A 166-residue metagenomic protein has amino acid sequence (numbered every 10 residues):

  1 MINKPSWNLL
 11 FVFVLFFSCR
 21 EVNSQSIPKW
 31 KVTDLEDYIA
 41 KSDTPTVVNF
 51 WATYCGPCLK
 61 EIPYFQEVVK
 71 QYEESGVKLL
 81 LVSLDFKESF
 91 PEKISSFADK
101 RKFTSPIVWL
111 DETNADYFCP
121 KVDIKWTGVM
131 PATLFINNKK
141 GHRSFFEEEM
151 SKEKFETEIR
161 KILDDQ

Functional and structural regions predicted by a protein language model:
M1-W30: Bacterial Sec-dependent N-terminal signal peptides
S26-P45, V69: A short beta-strand-turn-helix
D43-T46, W51-Y54, V129: Short pre-active-site segment immediately N-terminal to redox-active cysteine/selenocysteine motifs in thiol-based
F50-Y64: Conserved redox-active cysteine motifs that mediate thiol-disulfide chemistry, especially di-cysteine Cys-X(1-2)-Cys
I62-S83: Conserved helix-turn-beta segment immediately C-terminal to the redox Cys motif in thioredoxin-like folds
G76-P91, F103-T113: Thiol-based oxidoreductase modules, predominantly thioredoxin-like and allied folds used for disulfide exchange
F97-M130: Short, internal strand/loop/helix patches that form the active-site neighborhood or redox-interaction surface
A132-Q166: Thiol-/selenol-based redox modules, centered on thioredoxin-like and closely related oxidoreductase domains
